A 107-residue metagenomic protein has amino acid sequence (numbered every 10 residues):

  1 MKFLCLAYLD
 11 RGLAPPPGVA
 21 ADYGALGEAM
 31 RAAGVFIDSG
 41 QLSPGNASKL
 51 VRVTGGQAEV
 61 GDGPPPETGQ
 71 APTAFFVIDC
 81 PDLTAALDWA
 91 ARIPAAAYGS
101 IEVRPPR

Functional and structural regions predicted by a protein language model:
M1-R107: Conserved, structured core segments of small domains
